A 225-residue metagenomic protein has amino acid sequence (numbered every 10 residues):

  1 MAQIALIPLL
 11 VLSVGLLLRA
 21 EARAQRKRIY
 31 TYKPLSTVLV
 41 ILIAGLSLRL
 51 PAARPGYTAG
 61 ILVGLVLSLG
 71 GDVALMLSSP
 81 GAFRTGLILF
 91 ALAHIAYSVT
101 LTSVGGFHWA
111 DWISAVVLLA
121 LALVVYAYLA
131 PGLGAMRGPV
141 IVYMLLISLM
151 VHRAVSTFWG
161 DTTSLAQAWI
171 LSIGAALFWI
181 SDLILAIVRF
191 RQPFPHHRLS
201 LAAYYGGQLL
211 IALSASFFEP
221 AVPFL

Functional and structural regions predicted by a protein language model:
M1-L225: Polytopic alpha-helical membrane-helix bundles and their juxtamembrane interface segments in multi-pass membrane
